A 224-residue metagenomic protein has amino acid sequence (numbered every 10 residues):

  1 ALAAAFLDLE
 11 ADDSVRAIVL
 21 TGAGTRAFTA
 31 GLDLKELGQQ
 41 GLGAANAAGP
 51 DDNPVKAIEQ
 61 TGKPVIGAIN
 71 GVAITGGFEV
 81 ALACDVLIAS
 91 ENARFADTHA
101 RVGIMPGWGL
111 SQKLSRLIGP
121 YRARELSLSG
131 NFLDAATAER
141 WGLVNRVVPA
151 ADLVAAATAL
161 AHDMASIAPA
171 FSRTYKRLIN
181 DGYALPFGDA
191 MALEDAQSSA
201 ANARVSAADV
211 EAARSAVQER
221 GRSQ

Functional and structural regions predicted by a protein language model:
A1-L42, E59-G67, V86, S90-R94: A structural preference for short, pocket-lining loop segments at secondary-structure junctions
L2, P50-P54, I74, L110 (+1 more regions): Amphipathic coiled-coil/heptad-repeat helices and related helical stalk/stem segments that mediate oligomerization
D13, T25, G130-A135, A151 (+2 more regions): C-terminal alpha-helix plus adjacent terminal tail
L20, D33, V80-L82, A138 (+2 more regions): Hydrophobic/aromatic residues within transmembrane alpha-helices of multi-pass small-molecule transporters
G22-Q60, A73, R101, P186 (+1 more regions): Glycine- (often His-adjacent) and acidic-residue-rich active-site loop that binds/positions the CoA thioester
K56-A170: Crotonase-fold acyl-CoA enzyme core
